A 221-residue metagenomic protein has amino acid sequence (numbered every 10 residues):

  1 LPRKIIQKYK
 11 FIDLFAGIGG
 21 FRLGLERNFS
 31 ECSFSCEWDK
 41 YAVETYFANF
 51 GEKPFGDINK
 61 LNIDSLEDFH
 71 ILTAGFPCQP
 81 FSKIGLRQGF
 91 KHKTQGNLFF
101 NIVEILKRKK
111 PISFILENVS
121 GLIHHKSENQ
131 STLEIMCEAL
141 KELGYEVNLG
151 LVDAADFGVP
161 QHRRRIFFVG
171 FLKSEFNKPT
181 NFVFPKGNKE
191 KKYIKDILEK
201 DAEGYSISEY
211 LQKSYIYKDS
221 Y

Functional and structural regions predicted by a protein language model:
K4, G24-E31, N49: A short, Lys/Arg-enriched amphipathic alpha-helix followed by its capping loop at the start of a domain
K10-I12, H70: Conserved beta-strand elements of the Class I
D13-I18: Class I SAM-dependent methyltransferase "Motif I" SAM/SAH-binding loop
G19, L23: Glycine-rich SAM-binding Motif I of class I
D39: Conserved SAM/SAH-binding beta-strand->alpha-helix loop
Y46: Conserved SAM-binding loop
E52-I58: Conserved SAM-binding strand-loop segment of SAM-dependent methyltransferases
L61-F69, Q79-Y221: Class I S-adenosyl-L-methionine
